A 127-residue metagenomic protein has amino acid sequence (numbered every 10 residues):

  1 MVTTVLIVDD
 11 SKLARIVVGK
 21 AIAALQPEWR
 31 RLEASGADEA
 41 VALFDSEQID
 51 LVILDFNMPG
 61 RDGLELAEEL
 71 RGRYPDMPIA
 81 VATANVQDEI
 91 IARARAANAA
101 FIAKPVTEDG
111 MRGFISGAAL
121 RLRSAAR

Functional and structural regions predicted by a protein language model:
V8-D9, A34, V52: Conserved sequence signature across two-component system core domains
K12-L32: Two-component/phosphorelay signaling modules centered on CheY-like receiver
E33-A42, G63: Helix N-cap/capping motif at the beta->alpha junctions
A42, L64-D76: Short amphipathic alpha-helix used as the core "switch/output" element in two-component signaling
E47-I53: Active-site beta3 strand of CheY-like receiver
M58: Receiver (REC) domain active-site loop signature in two-component systems and cognate sites in sensor histidine kinases
E65, V86-I102, G113: Alpha4 helix (beta4-alpha4-beta5 surface) of REC/receiver domains from two-component response regulators
